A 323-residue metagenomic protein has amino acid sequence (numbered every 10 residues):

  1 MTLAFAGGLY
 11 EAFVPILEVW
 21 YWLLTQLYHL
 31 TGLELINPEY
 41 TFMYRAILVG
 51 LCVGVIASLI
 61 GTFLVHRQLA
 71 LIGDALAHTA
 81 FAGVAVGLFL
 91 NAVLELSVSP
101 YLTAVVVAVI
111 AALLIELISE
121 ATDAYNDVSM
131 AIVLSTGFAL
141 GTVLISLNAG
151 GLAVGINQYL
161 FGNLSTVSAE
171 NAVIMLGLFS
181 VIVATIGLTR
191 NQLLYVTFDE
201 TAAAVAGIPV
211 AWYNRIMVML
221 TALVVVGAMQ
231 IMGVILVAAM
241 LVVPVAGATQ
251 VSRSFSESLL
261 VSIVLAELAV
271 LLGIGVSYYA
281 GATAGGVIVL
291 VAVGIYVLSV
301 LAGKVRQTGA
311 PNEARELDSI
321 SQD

Functional and structural regions predicted by a protein language model:
M1-V53: Membrane-interfacial amphipathic/re-entrant helices at transmembrane-helix boundaries
W22, A282-D323: Cytosolic-side transmembrane-helix boundaries in multi-pass membrane proteins
Q26-H29, L33, M130, L134 (+1 more regions): Transmembrane helix-bundle core of multi-pass membrane transporters and related energy-transducing complexes
M43-G54, S97-V109, L176-S180, G227-M240 (+1 more regions): Structural signature of hydrophobic alpha-helical transmembrane segments
T62-A77, V84-G151, A248-L260, Y279-G281: Short loop segments and helix-boundary regions at transmembrane helix junctions of multi-pass inner-membrane proteins
T79-L88, I132-L144, T166, V210-N214 (+2 more regions): Small-residue-rich segments of transmembrane alpha-helices in multi-pass membrane proteins, especially helix faces
V173-P244: Helix-loop-helix "hairpin" substructures at the membrane interface of multi-pass membrane proteins
V237-A238, V242-G286: Transmembrane alpha-helical segments in multi-pass inner-membrane proteins
